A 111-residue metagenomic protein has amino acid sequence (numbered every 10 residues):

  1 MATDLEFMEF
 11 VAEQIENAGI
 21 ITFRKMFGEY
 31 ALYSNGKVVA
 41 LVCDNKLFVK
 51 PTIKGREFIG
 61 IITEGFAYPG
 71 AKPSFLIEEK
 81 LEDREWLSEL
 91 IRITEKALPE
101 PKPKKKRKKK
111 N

Functional and structural regions predicted by a protein language model:
M1-N111: Charge-dense, helix-prone N-terminal extensions
